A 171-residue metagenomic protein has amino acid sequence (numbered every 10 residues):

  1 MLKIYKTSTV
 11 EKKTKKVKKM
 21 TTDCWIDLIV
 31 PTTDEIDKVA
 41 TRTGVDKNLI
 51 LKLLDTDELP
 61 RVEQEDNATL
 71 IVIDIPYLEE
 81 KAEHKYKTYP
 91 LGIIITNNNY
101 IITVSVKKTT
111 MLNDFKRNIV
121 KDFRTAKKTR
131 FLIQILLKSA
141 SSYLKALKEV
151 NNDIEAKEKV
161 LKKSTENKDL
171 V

Functional and structural regions predicted by a protein language model:
M1-T96, Y100-I101, V106-M111: Membrane-cytosol interface segments
D74-L78, K85-V171: Extended amphipathic alpha-helical scaffolding segments in membrane-proximal extra-membrane regions of membrane
